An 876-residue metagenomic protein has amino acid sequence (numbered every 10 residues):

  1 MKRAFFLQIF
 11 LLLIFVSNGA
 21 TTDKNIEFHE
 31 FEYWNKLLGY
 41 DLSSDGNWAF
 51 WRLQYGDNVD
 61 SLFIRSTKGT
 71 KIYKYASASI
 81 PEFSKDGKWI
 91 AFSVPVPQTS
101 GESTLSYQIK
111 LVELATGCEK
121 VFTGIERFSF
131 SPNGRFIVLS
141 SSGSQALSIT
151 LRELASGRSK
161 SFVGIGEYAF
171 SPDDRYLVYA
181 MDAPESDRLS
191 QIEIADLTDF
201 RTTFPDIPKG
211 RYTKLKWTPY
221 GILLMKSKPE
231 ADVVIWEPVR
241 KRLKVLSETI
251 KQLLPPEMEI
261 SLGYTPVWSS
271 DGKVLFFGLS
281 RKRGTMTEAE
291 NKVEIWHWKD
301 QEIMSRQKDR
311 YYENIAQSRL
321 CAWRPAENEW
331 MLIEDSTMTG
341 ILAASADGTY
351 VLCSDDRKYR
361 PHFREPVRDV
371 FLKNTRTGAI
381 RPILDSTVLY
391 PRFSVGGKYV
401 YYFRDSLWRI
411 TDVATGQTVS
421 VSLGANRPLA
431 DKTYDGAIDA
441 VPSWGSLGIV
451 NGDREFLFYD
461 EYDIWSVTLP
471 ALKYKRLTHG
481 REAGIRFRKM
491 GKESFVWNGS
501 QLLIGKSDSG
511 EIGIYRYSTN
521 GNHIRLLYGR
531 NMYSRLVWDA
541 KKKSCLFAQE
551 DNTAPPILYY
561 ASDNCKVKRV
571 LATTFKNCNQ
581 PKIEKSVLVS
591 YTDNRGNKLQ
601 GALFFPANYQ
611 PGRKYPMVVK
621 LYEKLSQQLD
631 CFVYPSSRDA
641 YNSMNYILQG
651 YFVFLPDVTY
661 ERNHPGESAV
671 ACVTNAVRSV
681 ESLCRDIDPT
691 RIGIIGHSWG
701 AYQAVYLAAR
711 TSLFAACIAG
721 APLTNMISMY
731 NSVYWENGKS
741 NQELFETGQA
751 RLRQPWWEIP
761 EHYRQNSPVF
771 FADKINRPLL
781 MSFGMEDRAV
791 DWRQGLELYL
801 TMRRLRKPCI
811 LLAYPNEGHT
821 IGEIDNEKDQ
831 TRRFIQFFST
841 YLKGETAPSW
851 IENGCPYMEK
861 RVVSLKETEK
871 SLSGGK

Functional and structural regions predicted by a protein language model:
H29-D60, M338-A344: Beta-strand-rich domains and repeat architectures in extracellular enzymes and scaffolds, especially beta-propellers
Y40-W48, P81-I90, F128-I137, Y168-L177 (+8 more regions): Blade-terminus and WD-like Trp-Asp/Gly-His loop motifs, strongest in beta-propeller folds
F50-G56, A91-S103, F136-Q145, V178-S186 (+17 more regions): Beta-strand C-termini and the immediately following turn/loop, strongest in propeller blades
R65, K110-E113, L151-E153, Q191-L197 (+5 more regions): Beta-propeller blade signature
V96-Q108, V234, R240-P255, I260-G263 (+6 more regions): Predominantly five- to eight-bladed beta-propeller fold
F276-G278, T285, E313, Q317-R319 (+9 more regions): Non-catalytic accessory segments flanking enzyme active sites
R613-E623: Short beta-strand element of the alpha/beta-hydrolase
Y634-K876: Active-site-proximal cap/loop segments of hydrolase catalytic domains
